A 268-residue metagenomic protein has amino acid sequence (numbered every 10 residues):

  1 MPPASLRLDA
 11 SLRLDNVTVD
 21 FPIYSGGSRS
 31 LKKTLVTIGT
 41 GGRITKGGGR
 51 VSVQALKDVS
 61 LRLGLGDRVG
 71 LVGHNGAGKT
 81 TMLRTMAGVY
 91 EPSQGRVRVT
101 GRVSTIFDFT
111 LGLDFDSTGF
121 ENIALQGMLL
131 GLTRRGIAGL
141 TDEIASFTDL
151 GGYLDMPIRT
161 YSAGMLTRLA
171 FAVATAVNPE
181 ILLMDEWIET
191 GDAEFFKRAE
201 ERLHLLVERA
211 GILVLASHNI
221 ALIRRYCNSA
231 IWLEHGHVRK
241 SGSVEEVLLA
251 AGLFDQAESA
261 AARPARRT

Functional and structural regions predicted by a protein language model:
M1-Q54, L253, S259, R263: Pre-NBD coupling/linker segments of ABC/ABC-like ATPases
K32-R43, S104, A124, G136-Y153: Conserved ABC ATPase "signature" region
V72-H74: The feature captures the beta-strand-to-loop junction immediately N-terminal to the Walker
F196-R209: Helical segment within the ABC ATPase nucleotide-binding domain
S217-H218: H-loop/switch region of ABC-family ATPase nucleotide-binding domains
R225-W232: Conserved catalytic segment of ABC-fold P-loop ATPases
